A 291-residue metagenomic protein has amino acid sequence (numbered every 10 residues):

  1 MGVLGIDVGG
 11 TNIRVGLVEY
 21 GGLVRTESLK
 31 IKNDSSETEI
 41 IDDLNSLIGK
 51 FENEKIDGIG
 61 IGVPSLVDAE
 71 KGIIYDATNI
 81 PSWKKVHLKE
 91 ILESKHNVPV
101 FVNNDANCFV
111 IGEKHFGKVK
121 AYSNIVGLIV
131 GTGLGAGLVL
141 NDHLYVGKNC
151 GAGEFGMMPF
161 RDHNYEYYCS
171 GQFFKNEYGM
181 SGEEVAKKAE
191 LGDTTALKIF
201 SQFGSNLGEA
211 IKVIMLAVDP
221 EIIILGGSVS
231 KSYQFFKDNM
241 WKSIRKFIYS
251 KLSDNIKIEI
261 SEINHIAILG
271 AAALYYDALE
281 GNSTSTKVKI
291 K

Functional and structural regions predicted by a protein language model:
M1-G58, V67-K71, E90-V98, H115-G117 (+2 more regions): ATP-binding/phosphotransfer module of carbohydrate and carboxylate kinases, centering on a glycine-rich
D7, D105, G131: Active-site glycine-centered loops adjacent to acidic/histidine catalytic or metal-binding residues that shape
L23-V24, I74, L144-Y145: Hydrophobic "anchor" residues
I31-N33, S82-W83, A152-E154: A short acidic/small-residue loop/turn micro-motif
G72-K85: A charged helix-plus-loop insertion that forms the helical arch/lid used to bind and gate nucleic-acid substrates
V100-N104: General beta-strand structural signal in soluble alpha/beta enzymes
Y122-Q172: Glycine-rich phosphate-binding loop of actin/hexokinase-like ATP-binding domains
